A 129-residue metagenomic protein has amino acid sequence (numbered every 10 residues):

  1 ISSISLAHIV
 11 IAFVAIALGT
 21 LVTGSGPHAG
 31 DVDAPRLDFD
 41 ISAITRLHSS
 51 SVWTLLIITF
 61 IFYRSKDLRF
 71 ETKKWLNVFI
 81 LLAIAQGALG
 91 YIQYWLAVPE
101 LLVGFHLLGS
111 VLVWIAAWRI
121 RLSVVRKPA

Functional and structural regions predicted by a protein language model:
I1-A129: Polytopic transmembrane helical bundles with strong interfacial aromatic enrichment
